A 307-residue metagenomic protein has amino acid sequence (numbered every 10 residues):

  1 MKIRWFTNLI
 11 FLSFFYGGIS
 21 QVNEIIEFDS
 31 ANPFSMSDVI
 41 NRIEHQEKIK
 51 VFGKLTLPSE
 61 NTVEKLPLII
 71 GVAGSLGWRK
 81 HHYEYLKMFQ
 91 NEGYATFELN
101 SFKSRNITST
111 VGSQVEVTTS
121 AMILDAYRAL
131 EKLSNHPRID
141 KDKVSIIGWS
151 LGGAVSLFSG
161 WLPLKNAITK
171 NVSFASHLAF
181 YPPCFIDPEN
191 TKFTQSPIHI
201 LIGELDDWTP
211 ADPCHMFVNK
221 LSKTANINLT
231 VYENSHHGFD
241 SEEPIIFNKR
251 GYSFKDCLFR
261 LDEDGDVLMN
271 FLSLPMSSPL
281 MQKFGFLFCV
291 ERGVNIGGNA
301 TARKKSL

Functional and structural regions predicted by a protein language model:
Q21-E64: N-terminal cap/lid segment of alpha/beta-hydrolase-fold proteins
V39, S75-Y83, K87-N91, S101-A121 (+2 more regions): Cap/lid segment of the alpha/beta-hydrolase catalytic domain
S59-L66, G71-T108, F185-D187, L205-A211: Short substrate-entry loop that stabilizes the transition state in hydrolases
Q114-P137, F158, S306: Alpha/beta-hydrolase active-site loop
R138-S150: Alpha/beta-hydrolase fold nucleophile elbow
T194, I200-I202, D206: Short beta-strand/loop motif that positions the catalytic acidic residue of the alpha/beta-hydrolase fold
S196, T209-K220, P244: Short alpha-helix in the alpha/beta-hydrolase fold that links the catalytic acid
N226-L307: C-terminal catalytic histidine-bearing segment of alpha/beta-hydrolase fold enzymes
